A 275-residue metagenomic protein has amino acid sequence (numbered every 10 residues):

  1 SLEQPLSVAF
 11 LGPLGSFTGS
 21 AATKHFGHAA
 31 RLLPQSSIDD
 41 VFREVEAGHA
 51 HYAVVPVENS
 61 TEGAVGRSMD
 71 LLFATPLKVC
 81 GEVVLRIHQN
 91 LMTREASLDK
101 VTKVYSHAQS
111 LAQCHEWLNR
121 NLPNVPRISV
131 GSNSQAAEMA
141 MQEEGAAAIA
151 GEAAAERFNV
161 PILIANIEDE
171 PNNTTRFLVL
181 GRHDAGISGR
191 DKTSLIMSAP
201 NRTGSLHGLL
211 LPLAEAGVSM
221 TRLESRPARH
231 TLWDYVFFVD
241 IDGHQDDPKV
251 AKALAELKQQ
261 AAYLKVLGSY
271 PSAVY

Functional and structural regions predicted by a protein language model:
S1-Y275: Domain-level signature for soluble enzymes in the chorismate/prephenate branch of the shikimate pathway
